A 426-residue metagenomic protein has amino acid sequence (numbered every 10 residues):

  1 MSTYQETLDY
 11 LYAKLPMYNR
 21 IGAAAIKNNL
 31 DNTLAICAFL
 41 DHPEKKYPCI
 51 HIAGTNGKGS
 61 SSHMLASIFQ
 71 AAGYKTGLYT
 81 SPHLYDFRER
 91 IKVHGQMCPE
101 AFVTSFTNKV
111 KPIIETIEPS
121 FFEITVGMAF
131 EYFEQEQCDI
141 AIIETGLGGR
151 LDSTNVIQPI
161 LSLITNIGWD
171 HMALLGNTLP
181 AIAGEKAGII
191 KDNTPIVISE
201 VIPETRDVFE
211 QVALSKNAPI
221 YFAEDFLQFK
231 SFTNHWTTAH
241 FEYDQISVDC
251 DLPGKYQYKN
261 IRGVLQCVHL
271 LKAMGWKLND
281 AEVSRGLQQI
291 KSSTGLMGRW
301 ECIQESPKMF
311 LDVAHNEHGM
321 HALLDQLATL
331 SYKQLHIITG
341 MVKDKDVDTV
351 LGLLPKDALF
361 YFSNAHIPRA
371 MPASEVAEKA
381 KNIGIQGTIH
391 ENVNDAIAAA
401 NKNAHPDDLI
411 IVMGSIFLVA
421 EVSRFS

Functional and structural regions predicted by a protein language model:
M1-A23: Charged, amphipathic alpha-helical linker segments immediately N-terminal to NTP-binding catalytic cores
I21-L30, A35-K46, A71-I157, A173-L175 (+1 more regions): ATP-dependent carboxylate-amine ligase catalytic core
K45, T125-L174, R206-S247: Extended acidic/charged loop-beta regions that coordinate divalent cations and stabilize anionic phosphate/carboxylate
I52, S60-G77: A conserved segment at the C-terminal end of the G1
Y79, P195-E200, I337-T339, A358-H366: Short internal beta-strands
Q135, I140-T145, S153-L163, I167-H171 (+2 more regions): Nucleotide phosphate-binding/pyrophosphate-handling subdomain across enzymes that bind or process nucleotide phosphates
I202-I220, K308-L311, E317, V350-L409: C-terminal helical cap/extension that packs against the catalytic core of soluble nucleotide-cofactor enzymes
